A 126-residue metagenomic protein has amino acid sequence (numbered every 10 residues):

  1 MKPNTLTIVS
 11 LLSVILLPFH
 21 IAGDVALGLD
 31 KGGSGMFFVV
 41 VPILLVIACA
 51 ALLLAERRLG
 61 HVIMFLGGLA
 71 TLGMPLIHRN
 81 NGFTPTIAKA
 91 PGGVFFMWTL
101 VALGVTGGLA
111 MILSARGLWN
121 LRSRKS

Functional and structural regions predicted by a protein language model:
M1-P3, A51-G60, R122-S126: Membrane-interface helix-boundary motifs at transmembrane edges
M1-S13, L113-L121: Cytosolic juxtamembrane helix and N-cap/initiation of the first transmembrane helix
L12-F19, D24, S34-R58, L66-G73 (+1 more regions): Core segments of alpha-helical transmembrane spans in multipass integral membrane proteins
G23-L27, R116-W119: Membrane-water interface at transmembrane helix exits
V25-K31, F83-G92: Membrane-interface helix termini and inter-helical loops of multi-pass transporters
G28-S34, L100-L103: Hydrophobic transmembrane alpha-helical segments in integral membrane proteins
R57-K89: Mid-chain, well-packed structural core segment of small domains
A90-L109: Individual transmembrane alpha-helices with interfacial aromatic-anchor signatures
